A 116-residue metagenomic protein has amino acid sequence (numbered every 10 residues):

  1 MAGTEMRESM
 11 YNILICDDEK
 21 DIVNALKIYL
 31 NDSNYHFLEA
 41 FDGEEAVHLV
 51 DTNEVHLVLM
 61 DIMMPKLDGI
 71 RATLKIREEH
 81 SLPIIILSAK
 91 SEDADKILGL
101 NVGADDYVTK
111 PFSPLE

Functional and structural regions predicted by a protein language model:
K20-L38, T52: Two-component/phosphorelay signaling modules centered on CheY-like receiver
E39-L57: Acidic, metal-coordinating helix/loop segments flanking the phosphotransfer/catalytic sites of two-component signaling
D42-E45, D68-R71, D95: Acidic catalytic/metal-coordinating carboxylates
D51-V55, K75-L82, V102: Conserved phosphotransfer cores of two-component systems
I62-M64: Receiver (REC) domain active-site loop signature in two-component systems and cognate sites in sensor histidine kinases
F112-E116: C-terminal output helix
